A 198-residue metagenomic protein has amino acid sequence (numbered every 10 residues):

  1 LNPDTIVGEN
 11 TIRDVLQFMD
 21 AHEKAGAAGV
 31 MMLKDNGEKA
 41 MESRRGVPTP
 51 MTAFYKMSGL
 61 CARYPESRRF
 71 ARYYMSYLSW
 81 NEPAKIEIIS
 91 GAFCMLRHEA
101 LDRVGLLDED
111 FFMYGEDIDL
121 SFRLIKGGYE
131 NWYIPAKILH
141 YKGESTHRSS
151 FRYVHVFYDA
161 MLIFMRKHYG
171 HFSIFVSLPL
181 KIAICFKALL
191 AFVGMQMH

Functional and structural regions predicted by a protein language model:
L1, A27-M31, E42, I134-A136 (+1 more regions): Short glycine/serine/threonine-enriched helix-capping/active-site loop that flanks the nucleotide-sugar donor pocket
L1-T5, E9, E109, E116: Short acidic donor-binding/metal-coordinating loop in glycosyltransferase active sites
T5-E42: Conserved donor NDP-sugar-binding/catalytic core segment of glycosyltransferases
A40-M51, E109, W132: Membrane-proximal envelope and lipid/glycan-remodeling enzymes
V47-I86: Short, flexible, basic/aromatic active-site loop/helix in glycosyltransferases
L78-K137: A short, conserved alpha-helix in the catalytic core of glycosyltransferases
F122-M197: Active-site-adjacent helix/loop segment of glycosyltransferases that harbors family-specific signature motifs
